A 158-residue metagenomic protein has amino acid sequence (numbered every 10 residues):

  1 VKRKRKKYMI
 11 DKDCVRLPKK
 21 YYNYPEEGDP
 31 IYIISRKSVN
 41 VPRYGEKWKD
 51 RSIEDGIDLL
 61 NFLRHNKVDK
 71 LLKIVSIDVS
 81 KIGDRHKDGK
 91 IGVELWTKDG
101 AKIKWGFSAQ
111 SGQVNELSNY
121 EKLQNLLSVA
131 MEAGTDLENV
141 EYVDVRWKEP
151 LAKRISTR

Functional and structural regions predicted by a protein language model:
V1-R158: Charged, solvent-exposed interaction patches on well-folded alpha/beta domains that mediate macromolecular contacts
